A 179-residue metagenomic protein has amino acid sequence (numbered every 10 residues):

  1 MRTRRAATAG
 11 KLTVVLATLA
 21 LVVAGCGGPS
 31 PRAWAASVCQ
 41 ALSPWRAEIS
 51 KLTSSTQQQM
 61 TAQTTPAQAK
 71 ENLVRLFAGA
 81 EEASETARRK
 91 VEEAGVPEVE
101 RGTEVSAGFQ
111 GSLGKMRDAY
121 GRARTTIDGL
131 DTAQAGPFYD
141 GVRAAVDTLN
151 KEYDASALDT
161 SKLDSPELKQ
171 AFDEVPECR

Functional and structural regions predicted by a protein language model:
R2-L16: Bacterial N-terminal signal peptides that target proteins for export
V22-G25: C-terminal motif of bacterial Sec signal peptides marking the signal peptidase cleavage site
G27-A78, E174-C178: Immediate post-signal-peptide N-terminus of mature secreted/exported proteins
A36, A67-A78, T103-Q110, G114 (+1 more regions): Short, charged, amphipathic alpha-helical segments
W45, L52, T56, A80-A83 (+4 more regions): Amphipathic alpha-helical coiled-coil/heptad-repeat segments
E85-Q110, R122-Q134, D159: Short, solvent-exposed, charged loop/turn and helix-capping segments that join or cap alpha-helices on peripheral
A123-R179: A charged, solvent-exposed segment within the mature domains of Sec-exported extracytoplasmic proteins
